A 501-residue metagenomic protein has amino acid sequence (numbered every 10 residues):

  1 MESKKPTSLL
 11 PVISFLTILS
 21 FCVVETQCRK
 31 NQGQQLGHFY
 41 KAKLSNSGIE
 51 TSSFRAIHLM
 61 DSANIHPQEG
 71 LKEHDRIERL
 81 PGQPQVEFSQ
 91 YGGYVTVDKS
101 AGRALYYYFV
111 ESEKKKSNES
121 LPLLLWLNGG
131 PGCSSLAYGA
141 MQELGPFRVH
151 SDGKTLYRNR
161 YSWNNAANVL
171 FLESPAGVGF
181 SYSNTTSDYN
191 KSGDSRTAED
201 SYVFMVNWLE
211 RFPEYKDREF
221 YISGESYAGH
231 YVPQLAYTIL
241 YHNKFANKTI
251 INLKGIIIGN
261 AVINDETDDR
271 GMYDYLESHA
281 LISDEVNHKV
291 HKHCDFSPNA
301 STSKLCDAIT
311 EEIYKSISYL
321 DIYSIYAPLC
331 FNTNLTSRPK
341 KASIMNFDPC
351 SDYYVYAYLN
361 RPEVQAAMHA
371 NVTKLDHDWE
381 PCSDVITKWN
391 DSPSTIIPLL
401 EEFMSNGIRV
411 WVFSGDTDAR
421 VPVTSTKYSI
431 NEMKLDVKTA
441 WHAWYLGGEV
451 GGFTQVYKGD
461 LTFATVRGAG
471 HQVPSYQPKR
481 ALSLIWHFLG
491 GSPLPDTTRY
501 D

Functional and structural regions predicted by a protein language model:
E2-D501: Terminal and linker regions of secretory-pathway proteins
